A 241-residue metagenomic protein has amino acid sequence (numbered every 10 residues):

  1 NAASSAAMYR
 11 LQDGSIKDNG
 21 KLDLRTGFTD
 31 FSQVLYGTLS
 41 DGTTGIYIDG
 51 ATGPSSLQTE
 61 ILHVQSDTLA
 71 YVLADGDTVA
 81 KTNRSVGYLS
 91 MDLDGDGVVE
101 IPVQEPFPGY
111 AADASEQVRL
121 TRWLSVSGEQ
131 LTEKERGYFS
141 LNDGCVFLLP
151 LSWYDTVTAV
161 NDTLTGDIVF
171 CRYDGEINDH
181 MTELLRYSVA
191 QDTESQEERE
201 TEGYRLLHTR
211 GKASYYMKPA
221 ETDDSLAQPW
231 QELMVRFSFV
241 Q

Functional and structural regions predicted by a protein language model:
N1, T38-G50, D92-E105: Acidic/hydrophobic-patterned starts of short beta strands in beta-sheet-rich repeat architectures
A2-Y9, G53-S66, F107-S127, V169: Structural motif
K17-L24, Y71-D77, T132-Y138: Beta-propeller fold detector
L22-L35, D77-L89: Repeat-based blade/solenoid architectures
T29-D67, P150, T156: Loop/turn-rich, solvent-exposed surfaces of beta-rich toroidal or solenoidal domains
E135-V157: N-terminal "mature-domain start" segment
P150-L206: Secretory pathway targeting signatures of secreted, lumenal, and periplasmic proteins
Y216-Q241: Surface-exposed amphipathic alpha-helical segments
